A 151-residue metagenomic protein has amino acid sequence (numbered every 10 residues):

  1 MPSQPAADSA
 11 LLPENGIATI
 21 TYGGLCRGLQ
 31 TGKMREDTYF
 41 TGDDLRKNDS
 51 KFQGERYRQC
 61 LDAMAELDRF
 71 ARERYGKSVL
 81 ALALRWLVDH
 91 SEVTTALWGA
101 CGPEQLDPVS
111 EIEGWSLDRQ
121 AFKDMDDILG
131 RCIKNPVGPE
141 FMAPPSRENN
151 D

Functional and structural regions predicted by a protein language model:
M1-D127, P145-D151: Beta/alpha (TIM)-barrel catalytic core signal, keyed to glycine-rich beta->alpha loops juxtaposed to Asp/Glu that bind
L117, K134-P136: Short arginine-rich
V137-M142: Short coil/turn segments at secondary-structure boundaries
